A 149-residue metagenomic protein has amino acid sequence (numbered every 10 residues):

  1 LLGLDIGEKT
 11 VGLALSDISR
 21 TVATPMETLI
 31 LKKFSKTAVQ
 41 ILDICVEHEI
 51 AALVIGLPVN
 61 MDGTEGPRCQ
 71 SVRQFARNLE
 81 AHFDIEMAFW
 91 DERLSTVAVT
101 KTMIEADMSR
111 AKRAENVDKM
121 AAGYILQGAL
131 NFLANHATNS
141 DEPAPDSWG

Functional and structural regions predicted by a protein language model:
L1-L2, K9-G149: Phosphate- and other anionic-substrate recognition elements at nucleic-acid/protein interfaces
